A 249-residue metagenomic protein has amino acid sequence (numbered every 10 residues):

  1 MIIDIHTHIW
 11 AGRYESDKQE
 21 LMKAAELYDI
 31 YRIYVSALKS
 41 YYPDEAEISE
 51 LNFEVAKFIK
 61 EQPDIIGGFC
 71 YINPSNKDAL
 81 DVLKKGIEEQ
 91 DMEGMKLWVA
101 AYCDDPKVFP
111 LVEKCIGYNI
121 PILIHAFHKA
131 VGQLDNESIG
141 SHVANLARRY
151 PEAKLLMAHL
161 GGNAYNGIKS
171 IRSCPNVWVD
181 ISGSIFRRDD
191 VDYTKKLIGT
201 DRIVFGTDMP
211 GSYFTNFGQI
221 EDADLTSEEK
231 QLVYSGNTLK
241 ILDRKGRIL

Functional and structural regions predicted by a protein language model:
M1-I5, I9, S16-R32, K84-K85 (+2 more regions): Mid-to-C-terminal alpha-helical segments outside catalytic/metal-binding sites
M1-W10, Y14, A56-F58, Q62-F69 (+1 more regions): Mobile, glycine- and charge-enriched loop segments and immediately flanking short secondary-structure elements within
H6, A25, V55, I59 (+9 more regions): Conserved, mostly hydrophobic/aromatic
H6-W10, L38-S40, Y71-S75, W98-A100 (+4 more regions): Active-site beta-loop-alpha junctions enriched in small/polar residues
T7, E20-P43, I66-Y71, E93-K96: Divalent metal-dependent hydrolysis catalytic cores, especially in the metallo-beta-lactamase
S16-A24, E50-A56, A79-D81, G140-V143 (+2 more regions): Alpha-helical scaffolding within the catalytic cores of extracellular/periplasmic polymer-degrading hydrolases
R32, A46-A130, E137: Active-site gating/metal-coordination segments in enzymes
Q90-G94, Y102-V204: Catalytic pocket-lining loop regions of alpha/beta-barrel enzymes, especially the amidohydrolase/enolase/GH5 lineages
